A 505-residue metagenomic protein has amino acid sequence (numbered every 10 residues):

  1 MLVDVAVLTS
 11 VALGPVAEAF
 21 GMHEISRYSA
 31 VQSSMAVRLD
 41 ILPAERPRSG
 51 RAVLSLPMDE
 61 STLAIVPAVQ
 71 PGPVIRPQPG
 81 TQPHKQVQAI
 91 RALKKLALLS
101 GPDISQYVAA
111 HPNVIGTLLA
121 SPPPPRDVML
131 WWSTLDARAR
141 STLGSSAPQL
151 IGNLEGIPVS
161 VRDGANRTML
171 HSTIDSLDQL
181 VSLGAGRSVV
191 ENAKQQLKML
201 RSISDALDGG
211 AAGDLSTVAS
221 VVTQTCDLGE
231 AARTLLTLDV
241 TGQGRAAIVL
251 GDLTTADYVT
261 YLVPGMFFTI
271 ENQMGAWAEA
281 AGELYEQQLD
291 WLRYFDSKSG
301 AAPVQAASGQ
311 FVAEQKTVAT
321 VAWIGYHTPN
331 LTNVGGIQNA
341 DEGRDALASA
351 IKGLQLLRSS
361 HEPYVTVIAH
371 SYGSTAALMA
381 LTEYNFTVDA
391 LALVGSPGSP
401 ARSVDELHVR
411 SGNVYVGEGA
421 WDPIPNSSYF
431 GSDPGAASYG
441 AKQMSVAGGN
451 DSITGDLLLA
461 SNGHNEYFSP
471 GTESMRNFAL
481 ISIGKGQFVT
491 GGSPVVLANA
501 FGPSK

Functional and structural regions predicted by a protein language model:
M1-A276, G300, A306, S482-K505: Flexible, membrane-associating and regulatory peripheral segments of lipid-active enzymes
Q32-S33, R48, L54, E60 (+6 more regions): Intrinsically disordered, low-complexity segments enriched in Ser/Pro/Gly/Ala and basic residues
A89, S100, S146, Q196 (+5 more regions): Stable alpha-helical elements in mature extracytoplasmic
Y107, W323-Y326, Y372: Aromatic side chains
G213-V221, H370, S432-A437: Short low-complexity stretches enriched in small and charged residues
T223-L228, L331, L378-T382, P423: Generic detector of short, locally flexible boundary/turn motifs and exposed helical patches
Q243, G251-T255, G265-P363, E383-K505: Lipolytic serine-hydrolase domain surface
I368-A377: Gly/Ala-rich beta-loop-alpha elbow adjacent to hydrolase catalytic centers
